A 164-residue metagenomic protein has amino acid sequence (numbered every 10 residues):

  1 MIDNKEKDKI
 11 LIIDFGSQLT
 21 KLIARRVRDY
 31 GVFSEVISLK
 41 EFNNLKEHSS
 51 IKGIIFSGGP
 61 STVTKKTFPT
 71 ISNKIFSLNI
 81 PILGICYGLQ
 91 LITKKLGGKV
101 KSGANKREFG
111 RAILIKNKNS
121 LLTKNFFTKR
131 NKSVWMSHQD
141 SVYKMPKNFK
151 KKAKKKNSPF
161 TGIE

Functional and structural regions predicted by a protein language model:
M1-I12, E35, F42, F56: Generic start-of-chain signal for non-secretory N-termini
K9-Y30: Short, charged N-terminal beta->alpha structural module
I13-F15, L39, Y87: Cofactor-binding loop segments of dinucleotide-utilizing enzymes, especially the Rossmann-like FAD- and NAD(P)+-binding
Q18, F42, Q90: Conserved Rossmann-like nucleotide-cofactor binding loop
R25-G31, H48-S133, Q139, N148: Cysteine-nucleophile active-site neighborhood
R28-L45: A short, well-structured beta->alpha microelement
N148-K156: Short, Gly/Ser/Thr-enriched beta-strand-loop segments that form substrate-interacting elements of hydrolase/peptidase
P159-E164: Short, surface-exposed beta-strand/loop micro-motifs that present aromatic residues
